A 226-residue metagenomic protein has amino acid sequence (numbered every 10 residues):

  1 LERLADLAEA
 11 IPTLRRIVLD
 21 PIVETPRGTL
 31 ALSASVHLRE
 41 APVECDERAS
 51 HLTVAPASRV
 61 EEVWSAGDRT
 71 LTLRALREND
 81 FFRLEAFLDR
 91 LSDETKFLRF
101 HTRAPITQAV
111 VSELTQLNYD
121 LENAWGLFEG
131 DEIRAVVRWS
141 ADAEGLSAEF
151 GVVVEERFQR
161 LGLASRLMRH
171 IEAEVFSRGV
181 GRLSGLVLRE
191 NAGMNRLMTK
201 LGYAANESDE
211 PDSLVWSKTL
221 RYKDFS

Functional and structural regions predicted by a protein language model:
L1-L19: A long amphipathic alpha-helix within ATP-dependent nucleotide-binding catalytic cores
T13-V36, F150: Conserved metal-phosphate-binding beta-hairpin within the catalytic cores of diverse ATP-dependent phosphoryl-transfer
S35, E40-V43: Phosphate-binding loop/pocket of nucleotide- and phosphate-handling active sites
P42-S226: Long, contiguous binding/interaction regions
